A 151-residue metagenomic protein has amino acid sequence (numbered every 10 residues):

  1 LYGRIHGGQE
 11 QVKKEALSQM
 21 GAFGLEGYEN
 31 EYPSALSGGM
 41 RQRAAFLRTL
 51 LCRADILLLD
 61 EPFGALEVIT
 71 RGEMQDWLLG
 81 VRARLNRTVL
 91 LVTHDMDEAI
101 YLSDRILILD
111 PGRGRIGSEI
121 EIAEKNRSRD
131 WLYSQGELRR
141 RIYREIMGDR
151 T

Functional and structural regions predicted by a protein language model:
G8-Y28, G80: Conserved ABC ATPase "signature" region
Y32-L36, M40: Conserved ABC ATPase signature
F46: Hydrophobic anchor residue at the start of the ABC signature
L51-D55: A short, proline-enriched helix->beta-strand linker immediately N-terminal to the Walker B motif in ABC-type P-loop
L57-D60: Catalytic Walker B motif of ABC-type/P-loop ATPase nucleotide-binding domains
R71-L85: Helical segment within the ABC ATPase nucleotide-binding domain
N86-V92: Conserved H-loop
